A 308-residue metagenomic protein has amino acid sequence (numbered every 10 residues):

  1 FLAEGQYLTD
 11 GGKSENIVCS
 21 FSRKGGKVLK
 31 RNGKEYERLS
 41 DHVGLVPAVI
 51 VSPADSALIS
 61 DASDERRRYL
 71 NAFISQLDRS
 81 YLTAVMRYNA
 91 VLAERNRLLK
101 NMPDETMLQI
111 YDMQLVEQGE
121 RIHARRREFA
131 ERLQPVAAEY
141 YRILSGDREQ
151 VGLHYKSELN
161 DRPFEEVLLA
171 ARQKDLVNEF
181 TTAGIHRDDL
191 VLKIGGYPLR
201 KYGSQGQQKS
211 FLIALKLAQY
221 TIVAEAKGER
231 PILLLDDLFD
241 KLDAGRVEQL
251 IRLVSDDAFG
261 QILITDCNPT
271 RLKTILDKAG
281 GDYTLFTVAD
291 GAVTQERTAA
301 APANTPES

Functional and structural regions predicted by a protein language model:
F1-E65, I74-L77, Y81, Q134 (+2 more regions): Nucleotide-state sensing region of NTPase/ATPase domains
V28, F239-K241: Short, flexible loop segments at the rims of nucleotide/cofactor-binding pockets, characterized by
G33-E35, V46-P47, S56-L58, L77-S80 (+5 more regions): Short, surface-exposed, polar/charged, turn-prone segments marking secondary-structure boundaries
S40-A48, S52-E117, Q295-E296: A conserved P-loop NTPase coupling/switch region
E105-E117, R121-L234, K241, G245 (+3 more regions): Conserved NTPase motor "head" modules and their coupling/switch loops across ABC/AAA+ ATPases, GTPases, and GHKL ATPases
T265-C267: H-loop (His-switch) motif in ABC-type P-loop NTPases
